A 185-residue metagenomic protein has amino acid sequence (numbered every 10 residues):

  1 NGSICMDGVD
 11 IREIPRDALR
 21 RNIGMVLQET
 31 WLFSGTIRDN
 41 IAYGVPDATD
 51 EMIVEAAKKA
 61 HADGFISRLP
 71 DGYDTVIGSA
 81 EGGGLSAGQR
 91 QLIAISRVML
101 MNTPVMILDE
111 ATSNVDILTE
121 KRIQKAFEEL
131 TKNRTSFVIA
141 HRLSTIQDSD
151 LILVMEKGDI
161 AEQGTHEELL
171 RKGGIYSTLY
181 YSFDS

Functional and structural regions predicted by a protein language model:
G2-V9, L19: Conserved ABC transporter NBD signature motif
I11, R20-E29, I37-N40, V54-A60 (+1 more regions): ABC-family ATPase nucleotide-binding domain "signature/switch" substructure
S34: The conserved phosphate-sensing helix
A42-D50: ABC-type ATPase nucleotide-binding domains, specifically the catalytic core motifs of the NBD
D63-P70, Y176: Conserved H-loop
R171-S185: C-terminal boundary and immediately downstream tail of ABC-type ATPase nucleotide-binding domains
